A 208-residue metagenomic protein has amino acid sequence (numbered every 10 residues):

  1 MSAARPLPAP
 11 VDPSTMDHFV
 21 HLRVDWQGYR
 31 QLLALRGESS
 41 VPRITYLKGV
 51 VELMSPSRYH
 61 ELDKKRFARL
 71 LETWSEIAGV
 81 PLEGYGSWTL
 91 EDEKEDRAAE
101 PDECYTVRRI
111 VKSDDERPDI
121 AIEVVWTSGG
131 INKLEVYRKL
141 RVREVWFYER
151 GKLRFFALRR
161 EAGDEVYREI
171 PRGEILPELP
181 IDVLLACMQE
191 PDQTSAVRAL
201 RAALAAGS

Functional and structural regions predicted by a protein language model:
M1-T45: Polyampholytic, low-complexity intrinsically disordered segments
S2-H21, R69, W74, A78-L140 (+1 more regions): C-terminal interaction segment
I44, V145-W146: His/acidic/aromatic-lined binding-pocket segments of jelly-roll/cupin-type domains and related regulatory beta-sandwich
I44-K48, D114: Short, flexible turn/loop "capping" segments at secondary-structure junctions
L47, R141-V142: Short, well-ordered loop/turn elements at secondary-structure boundaries
K48-V51, P56, H60-A68: Nuclease catalytic cores
